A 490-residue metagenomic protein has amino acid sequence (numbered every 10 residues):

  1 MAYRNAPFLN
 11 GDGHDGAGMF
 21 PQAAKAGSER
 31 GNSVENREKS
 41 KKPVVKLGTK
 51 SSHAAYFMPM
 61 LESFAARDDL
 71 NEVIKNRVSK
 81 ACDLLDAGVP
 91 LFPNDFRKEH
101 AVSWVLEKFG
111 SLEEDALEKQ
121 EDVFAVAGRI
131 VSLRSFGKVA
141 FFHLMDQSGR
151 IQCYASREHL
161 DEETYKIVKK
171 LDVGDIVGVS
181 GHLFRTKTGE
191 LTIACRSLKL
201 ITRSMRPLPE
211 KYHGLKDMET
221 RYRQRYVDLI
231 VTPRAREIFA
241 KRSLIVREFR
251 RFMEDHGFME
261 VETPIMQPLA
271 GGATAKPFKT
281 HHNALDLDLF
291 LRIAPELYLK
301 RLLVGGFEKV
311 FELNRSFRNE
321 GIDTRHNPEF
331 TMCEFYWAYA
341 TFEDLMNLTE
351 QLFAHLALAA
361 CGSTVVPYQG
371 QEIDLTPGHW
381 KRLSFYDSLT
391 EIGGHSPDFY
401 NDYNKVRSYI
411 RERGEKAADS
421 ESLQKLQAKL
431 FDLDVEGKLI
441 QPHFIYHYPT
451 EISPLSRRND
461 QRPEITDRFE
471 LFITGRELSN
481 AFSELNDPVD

Functional and structural regions predicted by a protein language model:
R4-A55: Short, low-complexity, charge-dense intrinsically disordered segments
K42, K46, H53-D490: Class II aminoacyl-tRNA synthetase catalytic cores and aaRS-like
